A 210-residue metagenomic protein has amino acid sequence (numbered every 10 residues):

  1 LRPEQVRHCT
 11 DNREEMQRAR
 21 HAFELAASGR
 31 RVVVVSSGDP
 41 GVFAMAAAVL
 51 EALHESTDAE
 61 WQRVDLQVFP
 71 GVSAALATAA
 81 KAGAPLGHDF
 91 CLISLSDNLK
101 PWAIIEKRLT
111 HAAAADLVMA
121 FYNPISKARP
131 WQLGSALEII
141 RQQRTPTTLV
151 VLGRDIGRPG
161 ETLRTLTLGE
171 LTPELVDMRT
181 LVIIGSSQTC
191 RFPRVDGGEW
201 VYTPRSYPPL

Functional and structural regions predicted by a protein language model:
L1-L66, P209: Class I S-adenosyl-L-methionine
L1-R2, A46-A48, A80, Q132-L133 (+1 more regions): Short amphipathic alpha-helical segments
V6-C9, L66-V68, L92, V150-L152: Conserved beta-strand scaffold positions in the cores of enzyme catalytic domains, especially in NTP/NDP-utilizing
R13-R18, A74, N98-K100, G157-G160: A short acidic, often aromatic-flanked loop/helix-cap motif at beta-alpha or helix-coil junctions that lines enzyme
E14, R18-H21, M45, V49 (+3 more regions): General structural feature for long, well-ordered alpha-helical segments within catalytic domains of soluble enzymes
H21-S28, A80-A84, I105-L109, L163-G169: Short, surface-exposed amphipathic charged segments that create phosphate/polyanion-binding patches used for binding
R31-V32, A114-L210: A contiguous loop/helix-start segment that scaffolds small-molecule binding in enzyme catalytic cores
G41-A115: Class I SAM-dependent methyltransferase SAM-binding "motif I" and its flanking Rossmann-like core
